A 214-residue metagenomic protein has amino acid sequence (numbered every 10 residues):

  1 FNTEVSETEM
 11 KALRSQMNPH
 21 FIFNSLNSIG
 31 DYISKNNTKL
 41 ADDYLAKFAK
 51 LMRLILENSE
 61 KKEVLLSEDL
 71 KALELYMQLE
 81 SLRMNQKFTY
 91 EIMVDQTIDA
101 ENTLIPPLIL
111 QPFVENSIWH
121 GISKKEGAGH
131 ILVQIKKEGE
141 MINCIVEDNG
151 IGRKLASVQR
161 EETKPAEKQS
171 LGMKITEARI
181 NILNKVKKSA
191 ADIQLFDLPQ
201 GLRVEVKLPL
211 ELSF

Functional and structural regions predicted by a protein language model:
F1-A191: Two-component histidine phosphotransfer core
S59, P209-F214: Two-component histidine kinase transmitter core
I92, G201-L202: Secondary-structure boundary/capping motif
I131, L202-L208: Hydrophobic core positions in the C-terminal catalytic ATP-binding module
D148-G150, V206-L210: Secondary-structure transition/turn motif
D192-G201: A short beta-strand-to-loop micro-motif at the C-terminal edge of the catalytic HATPase_c
